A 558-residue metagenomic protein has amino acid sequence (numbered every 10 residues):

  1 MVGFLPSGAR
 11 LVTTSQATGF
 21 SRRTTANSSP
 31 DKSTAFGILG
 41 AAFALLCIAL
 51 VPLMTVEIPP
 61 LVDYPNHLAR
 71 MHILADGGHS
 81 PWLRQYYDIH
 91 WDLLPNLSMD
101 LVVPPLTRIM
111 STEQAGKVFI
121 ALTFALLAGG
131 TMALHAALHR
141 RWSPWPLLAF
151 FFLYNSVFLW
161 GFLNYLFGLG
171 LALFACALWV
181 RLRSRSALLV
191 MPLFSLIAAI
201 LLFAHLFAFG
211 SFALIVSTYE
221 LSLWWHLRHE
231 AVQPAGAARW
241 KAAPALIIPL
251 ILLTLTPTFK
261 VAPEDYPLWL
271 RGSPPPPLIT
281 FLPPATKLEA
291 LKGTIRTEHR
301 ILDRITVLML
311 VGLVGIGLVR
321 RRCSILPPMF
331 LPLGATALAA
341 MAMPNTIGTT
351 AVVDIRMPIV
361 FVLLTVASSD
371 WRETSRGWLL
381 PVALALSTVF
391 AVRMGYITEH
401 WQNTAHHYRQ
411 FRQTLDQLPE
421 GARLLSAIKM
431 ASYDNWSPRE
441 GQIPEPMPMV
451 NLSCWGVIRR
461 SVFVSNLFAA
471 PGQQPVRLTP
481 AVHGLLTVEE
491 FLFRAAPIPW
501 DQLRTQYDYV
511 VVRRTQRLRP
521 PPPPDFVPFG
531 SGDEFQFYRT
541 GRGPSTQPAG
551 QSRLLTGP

Functional and structural regions predicted by a protein language model:
V56-H67, G78-S80, Y87, P95-N96 (+3 more regions): Transmembrane catalytic cores of multi-pass membrane glycosyltransferases and polysaccharide-assembly enzymes
A69-D76, Y87-T112: Short hydrophobic/aromatic helix or loop-helix immediately within or flanking a transmembrane segment in polytopic
V118-L138: Transmembrane-helix motifs of polytopic, lipid-linked glycan transferases
T131-L153: Transmembrane-helix signature of polytopic, membrane-embedded enzymes that assemble or transfer cell-envelope glycans
S143, R181-A199: Short hydrophobic alpha-helices at membrane interfaces in multi-pass membrane enzymes
W160-F167: Short acidic/glycine- and proline-prone juxtamembrane loop motifs at membrane-interface regions of multi-pass membrane
L308-M309, A367, W371-Y396: Signature aromatic-anchored transmembrane alpha helix within multi-pass, membrane-resident enzymes that catalyze glycan
T404, T414-F493, P499-T515: Short periplasmic/luminal acceptor-recognition loop of GT-C membrane glycosyltransferases, typified by
